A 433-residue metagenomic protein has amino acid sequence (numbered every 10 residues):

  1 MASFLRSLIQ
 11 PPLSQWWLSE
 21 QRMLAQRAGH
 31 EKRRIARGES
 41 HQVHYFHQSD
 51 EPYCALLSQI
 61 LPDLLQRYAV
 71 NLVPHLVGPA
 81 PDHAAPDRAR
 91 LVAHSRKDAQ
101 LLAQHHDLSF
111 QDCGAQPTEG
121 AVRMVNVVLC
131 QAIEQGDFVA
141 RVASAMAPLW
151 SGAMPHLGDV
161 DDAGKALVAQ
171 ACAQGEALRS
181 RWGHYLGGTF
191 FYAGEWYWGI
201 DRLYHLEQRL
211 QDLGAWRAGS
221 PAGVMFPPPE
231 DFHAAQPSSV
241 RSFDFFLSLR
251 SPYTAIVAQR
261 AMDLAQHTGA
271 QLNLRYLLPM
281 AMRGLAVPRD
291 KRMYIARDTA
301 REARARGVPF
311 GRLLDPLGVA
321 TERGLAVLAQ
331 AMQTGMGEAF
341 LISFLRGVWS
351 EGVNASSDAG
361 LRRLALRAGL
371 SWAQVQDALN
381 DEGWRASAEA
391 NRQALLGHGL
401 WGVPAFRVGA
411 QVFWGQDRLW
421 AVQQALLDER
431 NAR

Functional and structural regions predicted by a protein language model:
A2-G29, I35: N-terminal leader/targeting and pre-domain segments
P11-Q15, A55-L65, S144-A234, S239-S242 (+2 more regions): C-terminal cap of thioredoxin/glutaredoxin-like
M23-A28, M225-P227, R275, D290-R292 (+2 more regions): Short acidic/polar alpha-helix capping motifs at helix-coil junctions
G29-H41, E230-R241: A short beta-strand-turn-helix
G38-Y53, N71-L72, S239-Y253: Short active-site neighborhood of thiol/selenol oxidoreductases, capturing the structured segment around
Q48-D50, Q116-T118, D161, F246-R250 (+3 more regions): Conserved strand-turn element in the central/C-terminal portion of the radical SAM core barrel that lines
S49, A55-L149, A255-E351, R433: Structural alpha/beta surface segment adjacent to cysteine/selenocysteine redox centers across thiol/disulfide enzymes
